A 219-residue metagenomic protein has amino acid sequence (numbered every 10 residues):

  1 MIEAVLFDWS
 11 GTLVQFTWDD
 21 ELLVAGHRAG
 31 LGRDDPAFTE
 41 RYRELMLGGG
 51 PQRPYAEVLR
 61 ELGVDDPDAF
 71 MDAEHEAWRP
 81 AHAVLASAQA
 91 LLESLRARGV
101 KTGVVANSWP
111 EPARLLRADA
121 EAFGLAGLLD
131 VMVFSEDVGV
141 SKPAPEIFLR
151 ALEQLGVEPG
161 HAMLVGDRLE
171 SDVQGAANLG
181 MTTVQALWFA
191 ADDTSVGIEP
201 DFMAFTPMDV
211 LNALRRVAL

Functional and structural regions predicted by a protein language model:
M1-V5, Q15, V64, Q89-R96 (+1 more regions): Asp-based, Mg2+/Mn2+-dependent phosphohydrolase catalytic module
I2-R98, E111-R114, R216-V217: N-terminal helical cap/lid subdomain that shapes the substrate entry/recognition surface in HAD-like hydrolases
